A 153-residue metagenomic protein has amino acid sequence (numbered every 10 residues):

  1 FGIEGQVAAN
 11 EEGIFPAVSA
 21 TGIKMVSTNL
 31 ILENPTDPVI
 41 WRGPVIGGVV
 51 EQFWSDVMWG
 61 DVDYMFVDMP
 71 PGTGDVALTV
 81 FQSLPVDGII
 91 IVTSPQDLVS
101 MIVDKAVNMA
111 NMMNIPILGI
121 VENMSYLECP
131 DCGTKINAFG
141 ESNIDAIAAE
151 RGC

Functional and structural regions predicted by a protein language model:
F1-G5, S19, E51-M58, G74 (+4 more regions): Signal for well-folded cores of large energy- and translation-related assemblies
F1-L32: Phosphate-binding loop that captures ATP/GTP phosphates
V7, I14-F15, I40, I136-F139: Short clusters of hydrophobic/aromatic residues that line enzyme substrate/ligand-binding pockets
A9, A17-V18, V39, P44 (+3 more regions): Short glycine- and Lys/Arg-enriched binding-loop motifs that mark or flank ligand-binding interfaces
A20-G22, P44-V45, G152: Intrinsically disordered, low-complexity Ser/Thr/Pro-rich tracts
S27-T28, D37, P95, F139: Intrinsic structural disorder
N29-V80: Phosphate-binding/switch loop-helix module in NTP-utilizing enzymes
D63-Y64, P70-C153: Conserved catalytic-core segment of NTP-binding enzymes
